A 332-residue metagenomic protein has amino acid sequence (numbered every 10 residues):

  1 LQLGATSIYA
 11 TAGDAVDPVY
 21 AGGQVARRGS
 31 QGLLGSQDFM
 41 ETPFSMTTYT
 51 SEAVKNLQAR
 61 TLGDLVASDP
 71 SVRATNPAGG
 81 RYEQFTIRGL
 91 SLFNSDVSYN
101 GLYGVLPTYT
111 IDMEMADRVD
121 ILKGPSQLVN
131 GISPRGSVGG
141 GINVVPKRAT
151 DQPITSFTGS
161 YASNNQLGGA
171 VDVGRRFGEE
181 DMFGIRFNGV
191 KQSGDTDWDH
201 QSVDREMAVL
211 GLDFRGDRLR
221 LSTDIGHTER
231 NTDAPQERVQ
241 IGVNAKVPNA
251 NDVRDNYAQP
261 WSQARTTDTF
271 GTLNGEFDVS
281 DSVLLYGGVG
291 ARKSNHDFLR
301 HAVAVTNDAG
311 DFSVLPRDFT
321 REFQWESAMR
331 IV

Functional and structural regions predicted by a protein language model:
L3-Q37, S45-T47, S91, T110 (+4 more regions): N-terminal, post-signal-peptide soluble/periplasmic segments of Gram-negative outer-membrane pore/transport systems
G4-Q152: Acidic, small-polar-rich N-terminal luminal/periplasmic segments of exported/outer-membrane proteins
Y49, Y82, G139, Q166-A170 (+5 more regions): Transmembrane beta-barrel architecture of outer-membrane proteins
E52, L102, T158-S160, Q192-G194 (+1 more regions): Short strand-loop junctions, especially beta-strand C-caps/beta-turns that link beta-sheets to coils or alpha-helices
G79, G89-S91, K123, S163-N165 (+3 more regions): Short loop/turn positions at the edges of beta-strands in beta-sheet-rich folds
S91, Y103, Y161-S163, K191 (+1 more regions): Short, flexible loop/turn elements at secondary-structure junctions
E114-D117, Q127-L210, F214-R220, T269: Outer-membrane beta-barrel translocator/receptor signature
Q192-T196, V209-D278, S282-L284, G288-A328: Acidic/polar loop-and-plug regions of large Gram-negative outer-membrane beta-barrel proteins
